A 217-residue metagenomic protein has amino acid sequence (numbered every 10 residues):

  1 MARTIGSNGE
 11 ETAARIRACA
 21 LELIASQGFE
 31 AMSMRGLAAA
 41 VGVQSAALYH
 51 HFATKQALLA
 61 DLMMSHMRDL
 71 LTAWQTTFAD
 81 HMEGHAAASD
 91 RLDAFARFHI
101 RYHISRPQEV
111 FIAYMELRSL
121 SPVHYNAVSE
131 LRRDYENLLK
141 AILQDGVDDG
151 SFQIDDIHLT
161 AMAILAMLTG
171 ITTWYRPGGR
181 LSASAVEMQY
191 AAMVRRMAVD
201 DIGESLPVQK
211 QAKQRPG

Functional and structural regions predicted by a protein language model:
E11-R15, C19, L23-A57, D61: Helix-turn-helix
A18, M64-D93: Amphipathic alpha-helical linker/stalk segments
C19-L23, F98, Y102, M167: Short amphipathic alpha-helical elements of helix-turn-helix/winged-helix folds
L59, M63, M67, L92 (+2 more regions): Amphipathic, non-transmembrane alpha-helical scaffold segments
M64, S89-I104, H158, M162 (+1 more regions): Amphipathic alpha-helical segments that line or abut small-molecule/effector binding pockets and mediate allosteric
R101-K140: Short secondary-structure transition hinges
V110-Y114, Y125, S129, V147-M193 (+1 more regions): Hydrophobic/aromatic-rich alpha-helical bundle segments in the mid-to-C-terminal region
